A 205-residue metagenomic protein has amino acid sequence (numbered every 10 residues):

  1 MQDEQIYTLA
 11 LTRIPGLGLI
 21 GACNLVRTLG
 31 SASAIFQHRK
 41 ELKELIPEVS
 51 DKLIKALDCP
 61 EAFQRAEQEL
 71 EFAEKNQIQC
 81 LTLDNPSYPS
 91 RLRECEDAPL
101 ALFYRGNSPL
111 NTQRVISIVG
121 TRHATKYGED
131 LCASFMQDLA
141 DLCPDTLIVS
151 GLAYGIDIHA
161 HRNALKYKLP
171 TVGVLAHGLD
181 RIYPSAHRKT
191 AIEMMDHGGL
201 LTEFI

Functional and structural regions predicted by a protein language model:
M1-P86: Short, small/acidic-rich helices and loops at N termini and domain boundaries of DNA replication/processing enzymes
Q2, T82-I205: Glycine-biased, small-residue-rich flexible motifs in mid-sequence functional cores and linkers
